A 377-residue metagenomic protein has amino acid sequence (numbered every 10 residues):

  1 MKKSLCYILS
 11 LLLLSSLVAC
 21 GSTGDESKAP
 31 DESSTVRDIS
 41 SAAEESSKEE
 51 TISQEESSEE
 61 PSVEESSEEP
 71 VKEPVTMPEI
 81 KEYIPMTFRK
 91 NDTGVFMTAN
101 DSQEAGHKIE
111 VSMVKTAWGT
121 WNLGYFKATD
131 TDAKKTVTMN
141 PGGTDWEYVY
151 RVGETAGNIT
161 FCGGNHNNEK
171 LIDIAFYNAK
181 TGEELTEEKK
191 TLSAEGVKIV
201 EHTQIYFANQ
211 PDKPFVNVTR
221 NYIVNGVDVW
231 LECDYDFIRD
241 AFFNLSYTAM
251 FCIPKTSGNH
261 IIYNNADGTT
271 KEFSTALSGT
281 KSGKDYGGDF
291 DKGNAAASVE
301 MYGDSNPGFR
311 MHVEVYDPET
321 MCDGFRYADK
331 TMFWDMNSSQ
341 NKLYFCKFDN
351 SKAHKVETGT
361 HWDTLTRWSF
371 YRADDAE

Functional and structural regions predicted by a protein language model:
M1-S4: Positively charged n-region of N-terminal signal peptides that target proteins for export
S16-A19: C-terminal motif of bacterial Sec signal peptides marking the signal peptidase cleavage site
G21-T23: Bacterial signal peptide processing site
D25-T76: N-terminal, intrinsically disordered, polar/charged segments of Gram-positive cell-envelope systems that serve as
K72-G164, W368-A376: Beta-strand-rich N-terminal accessory domains
V75-E104, V114, K292-E377: Beta-strand-rich recognition/accessory modules
E147-N225, D240: Extended, loop-rich substrate-binding clefts of extracytoplasmic carbohydrate-active enzymes
V216, V227-T269: Acidic (Asp/Glu-rich), glycine- and aromatic
